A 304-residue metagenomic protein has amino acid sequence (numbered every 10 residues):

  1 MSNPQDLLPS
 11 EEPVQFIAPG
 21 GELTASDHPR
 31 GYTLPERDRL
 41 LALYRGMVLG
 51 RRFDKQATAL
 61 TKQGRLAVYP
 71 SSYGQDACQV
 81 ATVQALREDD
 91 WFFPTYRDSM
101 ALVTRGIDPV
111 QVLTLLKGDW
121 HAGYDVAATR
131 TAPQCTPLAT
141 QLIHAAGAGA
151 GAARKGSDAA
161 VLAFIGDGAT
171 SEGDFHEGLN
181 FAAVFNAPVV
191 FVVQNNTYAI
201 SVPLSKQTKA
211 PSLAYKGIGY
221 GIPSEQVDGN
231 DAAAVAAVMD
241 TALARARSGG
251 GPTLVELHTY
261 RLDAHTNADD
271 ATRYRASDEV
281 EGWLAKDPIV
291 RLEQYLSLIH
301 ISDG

Functional and structural regions predicted by a protein language model:
M1-F92, Y96: N-terminal amphipathic, basic-rich helices that act as targeting or association modules
Q5, A234-D270: Structural signature of the thiamine diphosphate
R52-K55, A59-F185, P203-K209, A214-G221: Cofactor-binding active-site loop characterized by glycine-rich and histidine/acidic residues
Y96-A101, I165-S171, V193-A199, N230-A233 (+1 more regions): Acidic, glycine-rich active-site loops and adjacent beta-strand->loop/helix elements that engage anionic groups
P188-V189, P223: Short, proline-centered helix/strand-breaking motifs
T197-V202, I222-V227, T272-E281: Short beta-alpha connecting loops at secondary-structure transitions that line or flank enzyme active sites
Y260-L296: Acidic, Mg2+-coordinating active-site segments of isoprenoid diphosphate-utilizing enzymes
I299-G304: Conserved small/polar residues in nucleotide/adenosyl-binding loops
